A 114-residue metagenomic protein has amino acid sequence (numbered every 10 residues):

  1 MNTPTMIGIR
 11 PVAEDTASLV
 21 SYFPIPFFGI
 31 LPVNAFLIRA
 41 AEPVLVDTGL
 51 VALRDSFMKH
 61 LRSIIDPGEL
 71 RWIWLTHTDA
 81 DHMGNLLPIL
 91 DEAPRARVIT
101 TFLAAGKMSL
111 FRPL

Functional and structural regions predicted by a protein language model:
M1, F23-G29, K107-L114: Short, solvent-exposed secondary-structure boundary motifs
M1-I7: Basic/polar N-terminal segments that are highly enriched at the extreme N-terminus, encompassing both cleavable
I7-S63: Conserved beta-strand hairpin/beta-sheet module of binuclear metal-dependent hydrolase folds, prominently
L61-L114: Active-site HxH/HxHxD metal-binding segment of metal-dependent hydrolases
